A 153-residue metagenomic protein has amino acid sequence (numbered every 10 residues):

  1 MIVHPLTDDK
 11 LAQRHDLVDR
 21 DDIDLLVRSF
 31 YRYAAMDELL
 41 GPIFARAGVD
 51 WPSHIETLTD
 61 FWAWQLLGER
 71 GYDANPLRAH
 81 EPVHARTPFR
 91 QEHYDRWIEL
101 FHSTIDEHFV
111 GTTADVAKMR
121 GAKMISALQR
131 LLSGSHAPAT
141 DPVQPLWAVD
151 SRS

Functional and structural regions predicted by a protein language model:
M1-S153: Core of compact, soluble alpha-helical bundle domains
